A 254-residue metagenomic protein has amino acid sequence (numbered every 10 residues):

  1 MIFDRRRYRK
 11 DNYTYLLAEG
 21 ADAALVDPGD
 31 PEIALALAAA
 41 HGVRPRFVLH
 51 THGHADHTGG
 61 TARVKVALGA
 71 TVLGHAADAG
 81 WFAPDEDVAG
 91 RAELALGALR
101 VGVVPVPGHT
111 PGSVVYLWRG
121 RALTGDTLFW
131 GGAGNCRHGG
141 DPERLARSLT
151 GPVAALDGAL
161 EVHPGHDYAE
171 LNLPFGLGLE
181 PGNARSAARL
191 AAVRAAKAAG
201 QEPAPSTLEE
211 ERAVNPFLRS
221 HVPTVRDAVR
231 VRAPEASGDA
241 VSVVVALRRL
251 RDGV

Functional and structural regions predicted by a protein language model:
M1-H41, V114-G131: Conserved beta-strand hairpin/beta-sheet module of binuclear metal-dependent hydrolase folds, prominently
R9-K10, A23, D30-V103, A188 (+1 more regions): Active-site HxH/HxHxD metal-binding segment of metal-dependent hydrolases
L16-A18, E93-L117, P152-A155: Core dinuclear metal-dependent hydrolase active-site scaffold
L17, D27, H52, V64 (+6 more regions): Divalent metal-coordination and catalytic microenvironments
V26, R46-H54, T71-A76, V106-G108 (+3 more regions): Active-site neighborhood of phospho(di)ester-bond hydrolases with catalytic His/Asp-centered motifs
A55, G112, F129-W130, G134 (+1 more regions): Short active-site segment of divalent metal-dependent hydrolases/proteases that encodes the spacing between
G132-A159: Active-site-adjacent loop/tail segments of enzyme domains
T150-E161, Y168-V254: Accessory terminal helices/loops
